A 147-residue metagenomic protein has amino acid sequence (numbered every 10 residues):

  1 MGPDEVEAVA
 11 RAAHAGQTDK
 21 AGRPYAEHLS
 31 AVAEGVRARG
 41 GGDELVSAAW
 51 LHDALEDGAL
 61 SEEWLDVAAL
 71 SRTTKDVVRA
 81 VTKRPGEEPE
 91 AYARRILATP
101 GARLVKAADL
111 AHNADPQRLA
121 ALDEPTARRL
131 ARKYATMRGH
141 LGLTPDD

Functional and structural regions predicted by a protein language model:
M1-D147: Active-site helical microenvironments for divalent-metal-assisted chemistry
